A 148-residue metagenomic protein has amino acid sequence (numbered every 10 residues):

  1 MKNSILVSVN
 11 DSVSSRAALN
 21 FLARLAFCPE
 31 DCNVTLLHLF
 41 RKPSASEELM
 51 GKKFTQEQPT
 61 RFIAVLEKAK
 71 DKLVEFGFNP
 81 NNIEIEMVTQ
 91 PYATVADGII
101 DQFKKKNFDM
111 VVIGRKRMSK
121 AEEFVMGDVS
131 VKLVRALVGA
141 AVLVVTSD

Functional and structural regions predicted by a protein language model:
M1-K53: Small/aliphatic-rich secondary-structure junction motif
S15, Y92-A93, E123-M126: A conditional alpha-helix N-cap/helix-loop micro-motif detector
R16-R24, E67, D97-K104: Amphipathic, non-transmembrane alpha-helical secondary structure
C32, N81, G139-A141: A structural micro-motif
K53-V65: A short acidic, glycine-rich active-site loop that binds or catalyzes chemistry on phosphate/adenosine moieties
E75-M110, V131: Structural beta-alpha unit
K104-D148: Gly/Ser-rich helix-loop-strand patches that form or flank binding pockets for ribonucleotide-derived cofactors
